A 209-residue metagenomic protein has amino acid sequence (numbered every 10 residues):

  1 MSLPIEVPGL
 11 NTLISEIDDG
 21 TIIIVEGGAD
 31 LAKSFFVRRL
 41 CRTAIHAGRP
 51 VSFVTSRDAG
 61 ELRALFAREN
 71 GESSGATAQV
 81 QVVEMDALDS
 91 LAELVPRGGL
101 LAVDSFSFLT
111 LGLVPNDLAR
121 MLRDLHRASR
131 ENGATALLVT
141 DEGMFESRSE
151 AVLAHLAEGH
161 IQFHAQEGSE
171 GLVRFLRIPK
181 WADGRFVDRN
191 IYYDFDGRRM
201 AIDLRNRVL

Functional and structural regions predicted by a protein language model:
S2-E16: Pre-Walker A adenine-sensing motif
E6, K33-F36, D58, L62 (+5 more regions): Helical mechanochemical/support elements of P-loop NTPase systems and associated helical scaffolds
T12-D19, V95-G99: Glycine-rich phosphate/diphosphate-binding loops that line cofactor/substrate pockets in enzymes
D19-D89: Conserved P-loop
I24-E26, F53-T55, Q81-V83, D104 (+3 more regions): Conserved beta-strand segments of the P-loop GTPase G domain that flank and frequently precede/overlap
D89-G98, V173-W181: Short, surface-exposed amphipathic charged segments that create phosphate/polyanion-binding patches used for binding
A92-L156, H160: P-loop NTPase motor core
E142-M200, V208-L209: Phosphate-binding/switch region of NTP-binding enzymes
